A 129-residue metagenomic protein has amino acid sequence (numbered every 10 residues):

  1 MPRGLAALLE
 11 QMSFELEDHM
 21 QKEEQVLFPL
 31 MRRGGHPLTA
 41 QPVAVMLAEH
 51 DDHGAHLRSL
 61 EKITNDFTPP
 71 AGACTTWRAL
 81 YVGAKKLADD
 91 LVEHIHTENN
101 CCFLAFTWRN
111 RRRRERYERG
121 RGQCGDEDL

Functional and structural regions predicted by a protein language model:
M1-L129: Small-residue-biased structural context
